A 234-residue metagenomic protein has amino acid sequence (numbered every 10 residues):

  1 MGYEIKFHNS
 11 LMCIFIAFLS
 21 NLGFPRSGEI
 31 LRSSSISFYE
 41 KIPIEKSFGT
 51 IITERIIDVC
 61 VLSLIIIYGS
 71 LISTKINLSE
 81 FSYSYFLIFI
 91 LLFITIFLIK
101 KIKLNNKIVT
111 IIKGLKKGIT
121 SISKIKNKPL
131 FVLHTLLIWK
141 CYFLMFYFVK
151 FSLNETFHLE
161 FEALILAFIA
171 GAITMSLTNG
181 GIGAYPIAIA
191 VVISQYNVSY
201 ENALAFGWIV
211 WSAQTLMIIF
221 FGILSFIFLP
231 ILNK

Functional and structural regions predicted by a protein language model:
M1, R32, I36, G69 (+2 more regions): Hydrophobic alpha-helical interface/terminus motif in multipass membrane transporters
M1-F15, I72-S176, V198, G207 (+1 more regions): Predominantly cytoplasmic-facing regulatory/coupling regions of multi-pass membrane proteins
E4, F15-I30, F38, I119: Short intracellular "coupling" helices and adjacent cytoplasmic loop segments at the cytosolic face of multi-pass
F7-M12, S27-I30, I42-R55, S199-I209: Membrane-interface alpha-helices at helix entry/exit sites of multi-pass transporters
I16-P25, L166-P186: Transmembrane alpha-helix interface/packing and boundary motifs in multi-pass membrane proteins, characterized by
L19-F24, F48-S70, I209-F220: Membrane-embedded alpha-helical segments of transport systems, primarily multispan ion/solute transporters
I36-I44, G118, I187-F206: Interfacial segments of multi-pass membrane proteins
